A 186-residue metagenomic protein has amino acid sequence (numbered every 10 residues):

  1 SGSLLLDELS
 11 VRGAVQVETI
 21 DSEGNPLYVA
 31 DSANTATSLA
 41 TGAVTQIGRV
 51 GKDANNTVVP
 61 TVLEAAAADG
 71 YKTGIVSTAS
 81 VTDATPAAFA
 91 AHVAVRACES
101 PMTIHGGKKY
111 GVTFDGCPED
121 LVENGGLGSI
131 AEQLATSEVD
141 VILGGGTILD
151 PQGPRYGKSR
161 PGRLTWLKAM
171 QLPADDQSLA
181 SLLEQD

Functional and structural regions predicted by a protein language model:
S1-D186: N-terminal catalytic scaffold of extracellular/periplasmic and nuclease hydrolases that process anionic headgroups
